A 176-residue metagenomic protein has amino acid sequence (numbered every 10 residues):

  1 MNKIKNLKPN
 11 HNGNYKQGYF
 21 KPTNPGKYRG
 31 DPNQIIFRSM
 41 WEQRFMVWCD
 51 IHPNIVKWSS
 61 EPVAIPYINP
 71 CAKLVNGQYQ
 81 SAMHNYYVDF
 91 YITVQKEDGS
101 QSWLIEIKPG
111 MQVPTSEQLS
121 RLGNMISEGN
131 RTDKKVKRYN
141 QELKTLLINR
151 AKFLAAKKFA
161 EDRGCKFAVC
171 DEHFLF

Functional and structural regions predicted by a protein language model:
M1-F176: Electrostatic, structured charged patches in enzyme active sites and in nucleic-acid/phosphate-binding
